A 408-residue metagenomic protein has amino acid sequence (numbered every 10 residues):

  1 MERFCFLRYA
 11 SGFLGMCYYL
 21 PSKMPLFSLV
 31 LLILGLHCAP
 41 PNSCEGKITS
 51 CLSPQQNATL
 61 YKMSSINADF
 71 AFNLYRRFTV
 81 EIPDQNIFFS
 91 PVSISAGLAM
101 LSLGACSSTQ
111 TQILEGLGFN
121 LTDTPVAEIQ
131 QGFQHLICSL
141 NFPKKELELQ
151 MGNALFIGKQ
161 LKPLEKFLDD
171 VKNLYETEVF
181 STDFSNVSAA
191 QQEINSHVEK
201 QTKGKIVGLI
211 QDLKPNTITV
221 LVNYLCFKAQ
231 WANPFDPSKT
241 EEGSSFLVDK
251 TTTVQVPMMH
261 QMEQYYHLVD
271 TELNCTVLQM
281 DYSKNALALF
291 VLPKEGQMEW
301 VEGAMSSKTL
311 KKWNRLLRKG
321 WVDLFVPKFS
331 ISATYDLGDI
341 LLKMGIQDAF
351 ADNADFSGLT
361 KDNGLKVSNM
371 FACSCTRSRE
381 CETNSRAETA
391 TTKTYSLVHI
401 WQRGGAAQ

Functional and structural regions predicted by a protein language model:
M1-S22, D270, G303, T389-A407: Intrinsically disordered, low-complexity basic segments at termini and long loops, enriched in Pro/Gly and/or Arg/Ser
E2-F184: Detector for small/aliphatic-rich hydrophobic stretches
D84, N120-G296, R315-G405: Non-catalytic, conformational "gating/processing" segments within enzyme and secreted inhibitor domains
I113-L117, F235-G243, V301-K312: Short Gly/aromatic-enriched secondary-structure transition segments
